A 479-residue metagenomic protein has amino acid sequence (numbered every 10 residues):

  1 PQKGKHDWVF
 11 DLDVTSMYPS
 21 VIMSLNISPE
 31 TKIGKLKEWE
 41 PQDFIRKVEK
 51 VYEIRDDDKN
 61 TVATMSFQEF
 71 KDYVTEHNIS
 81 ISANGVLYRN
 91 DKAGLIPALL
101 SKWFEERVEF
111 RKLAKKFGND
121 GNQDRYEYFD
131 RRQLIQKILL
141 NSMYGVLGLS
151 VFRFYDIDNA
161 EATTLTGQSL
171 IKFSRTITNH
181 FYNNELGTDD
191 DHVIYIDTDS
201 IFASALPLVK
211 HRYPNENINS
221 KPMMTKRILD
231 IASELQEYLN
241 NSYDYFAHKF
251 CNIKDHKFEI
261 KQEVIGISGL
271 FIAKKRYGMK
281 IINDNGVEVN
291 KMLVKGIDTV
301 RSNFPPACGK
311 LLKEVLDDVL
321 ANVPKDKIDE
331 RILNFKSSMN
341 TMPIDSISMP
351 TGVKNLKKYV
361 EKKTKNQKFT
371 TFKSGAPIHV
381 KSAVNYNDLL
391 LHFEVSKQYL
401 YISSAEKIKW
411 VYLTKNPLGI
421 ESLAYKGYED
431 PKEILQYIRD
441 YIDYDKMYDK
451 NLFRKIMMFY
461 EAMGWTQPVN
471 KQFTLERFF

Functional and structural regions predicted by a protein language model:
P1-N26, E30-K35, W39-H77, I81-N84 (+6 more regions): DNA-dependent DNA polymerase catalytic subunits
L25, V86, A98, F152-R153: Flexible, active-site-adjacent loop/turn segments at secondary-structure boundaries
T75-A83, K112-G118, N141-F152: Active-site-adjacent bridging/hinge elements
A93-I96, L100: C-terminal substrate/ligand-recognition segments
L100-F117, Q136: Non-transmembrane amphipathic alpha-helical segments
E106, D130-L147, T198: Short coil-to-beta-strand
L149-A162: Inter-lobe coupling/hinge region of RecA-like P-loop helicase motors
